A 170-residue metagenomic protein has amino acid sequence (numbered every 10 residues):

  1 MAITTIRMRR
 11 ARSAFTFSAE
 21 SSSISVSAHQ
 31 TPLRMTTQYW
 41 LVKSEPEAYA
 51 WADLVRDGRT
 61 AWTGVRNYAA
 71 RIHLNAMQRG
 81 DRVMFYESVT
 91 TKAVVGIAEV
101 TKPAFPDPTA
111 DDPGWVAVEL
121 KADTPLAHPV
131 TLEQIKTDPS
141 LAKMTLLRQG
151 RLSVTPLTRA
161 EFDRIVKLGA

Functional and structural regions predicted by a protein language model:
M1-R34: N-terminal, intrinsically disordered, basic low-complexity segments enriched in Arg/Pro/Ser/Thr
S25, H29-R79, G169-A170: Compositionally biased, charged N-terminal/linker segments
P32-E47, D107-A170: Contiguous surface segments at macromolecular interaction interfaces
D53, Q78, A93-V94, D111-P113: Short glycine/proline-enriched turns and hinge-like loops at secondary-structure junctions
T63-A69, K102-T109, P139: Short acidic (Asp/Glu) patches
Y86-K92: Short, charged beta-turn/beta-strand-edge "cap" motif at the junction between a beta-strand and an adjacent loop
A93-P103: Short beta-strand-centered aromatic/proline hotspots
